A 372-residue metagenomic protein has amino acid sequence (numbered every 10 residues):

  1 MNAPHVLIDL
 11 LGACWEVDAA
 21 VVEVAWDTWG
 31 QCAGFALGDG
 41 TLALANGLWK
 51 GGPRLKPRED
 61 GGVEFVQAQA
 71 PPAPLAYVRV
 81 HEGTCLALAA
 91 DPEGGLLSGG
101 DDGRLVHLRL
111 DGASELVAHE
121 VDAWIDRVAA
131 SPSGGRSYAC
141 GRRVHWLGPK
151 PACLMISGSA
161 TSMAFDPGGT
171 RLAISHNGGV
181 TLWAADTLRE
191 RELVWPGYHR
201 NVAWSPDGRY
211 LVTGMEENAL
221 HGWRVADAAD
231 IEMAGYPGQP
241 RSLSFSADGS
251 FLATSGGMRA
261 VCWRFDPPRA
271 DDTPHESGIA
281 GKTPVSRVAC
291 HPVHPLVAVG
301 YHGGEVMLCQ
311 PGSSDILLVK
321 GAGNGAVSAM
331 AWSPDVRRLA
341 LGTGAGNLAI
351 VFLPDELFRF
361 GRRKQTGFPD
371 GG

Functional and structural regions predicted by a protein language model:
M1-G372: WD40-repeat beta-propeller superdomains and closely related acidic/aromatic-rich repeat-like regions
